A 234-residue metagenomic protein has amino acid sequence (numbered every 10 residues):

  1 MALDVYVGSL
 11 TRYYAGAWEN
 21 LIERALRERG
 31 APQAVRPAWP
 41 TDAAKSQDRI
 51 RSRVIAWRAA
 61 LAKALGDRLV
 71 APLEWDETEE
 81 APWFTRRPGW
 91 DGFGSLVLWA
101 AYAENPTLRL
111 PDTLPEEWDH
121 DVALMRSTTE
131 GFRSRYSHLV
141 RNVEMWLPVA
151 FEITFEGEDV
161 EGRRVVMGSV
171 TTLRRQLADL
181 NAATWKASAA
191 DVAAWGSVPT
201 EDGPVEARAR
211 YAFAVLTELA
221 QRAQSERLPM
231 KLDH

Functional and structural regions predicted by a protein language model:
M1-E218, R222-E226: Acidic (Asp/Glu-rich) sequence patches and key acidic residues that form negatively charged surfaces used
K231-H234: Short hydrophobic/aromatic patches at helix-to-coil boundaries
